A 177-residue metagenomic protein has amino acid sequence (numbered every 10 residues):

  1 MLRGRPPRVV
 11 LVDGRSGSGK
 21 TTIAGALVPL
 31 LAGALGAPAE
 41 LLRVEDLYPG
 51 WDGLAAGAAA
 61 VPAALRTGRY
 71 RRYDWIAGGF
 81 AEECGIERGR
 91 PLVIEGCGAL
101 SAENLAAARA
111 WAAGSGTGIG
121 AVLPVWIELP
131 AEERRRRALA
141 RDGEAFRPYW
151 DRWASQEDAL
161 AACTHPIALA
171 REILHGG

Functional and structural regions predicted by a protein language model:
M1-V10: Extreme N-terminal, non-catalytic leader segments that precede Walker-type/kinase nucleotide-binding cores
R15: P-loop (Walker A) phosphate-binding loop of NTP-binding proteins
K20: Conserved lysine of the Walker
I23: Hydrophobic positions on the alpha1 helix immediately C-terminal to the Walker A/P-loop
P29-E40: Post-Walker A helix-loop "phosphate-sensing" segment adjacent to the P-loop in P-loop NTPases
E40, D46-G96: Conserved nucleotide-sensing/catalytic segment adjacent to the nucleotide-binding pocket in NTP-handling enzymes
C84-A140: ATP-dependent NMP and nucleoside kinases share a basic, alpha-helical "lid"
R141-G177: Small-molecule kinase domains that catalyze NTP-dependent phosphoryl transfer to phosphate-bearing small molecules
